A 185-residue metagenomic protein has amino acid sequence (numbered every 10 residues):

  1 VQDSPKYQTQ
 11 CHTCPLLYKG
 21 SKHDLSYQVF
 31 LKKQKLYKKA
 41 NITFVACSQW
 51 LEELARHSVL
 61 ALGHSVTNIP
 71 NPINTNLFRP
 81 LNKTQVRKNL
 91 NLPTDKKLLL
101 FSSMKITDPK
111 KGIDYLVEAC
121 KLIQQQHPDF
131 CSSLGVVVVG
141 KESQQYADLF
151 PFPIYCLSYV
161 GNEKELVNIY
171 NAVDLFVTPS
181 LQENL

Functional and structural regions predicted by a protein language model:
V1-K32: Acceptor-binding helix/loop patch of EC 2.4 sugar-transfer enzymes, predominantly nucleotide-sugar-dependent
K22-N68, I73-L77, K83: A short, active-site helix/loop in glycosyltransferases that binds the activated sugar's phosphate group
S65, P93-L100, G135, L175: Charged active-site motifs of nucleotide-sugar-dependent glycosyltransferases
R79-L92: A short helix/loop element that forms part of the nucleotide-sugar donor recognition site in Leloir-type
L92-K111, V117-K121: Conserved donor-binding/catalytic core segment of Leloir-type glycosyltransferases
H127-V167, A172-L175: Nucleotide-activated donor-binding/catalytic signature segment of Leloir-type glycosyltransferases, i.e., the conserved
L181: Aromatic "clamp/platform" in nucleotide-sugar-dependent glycosyltransferases that forms part of the donor/acceptor
N184-L185: Short glycine/acidic-rich beta->alpha loop that forms part of the nucleotide-sugar donor binding site in diverse
